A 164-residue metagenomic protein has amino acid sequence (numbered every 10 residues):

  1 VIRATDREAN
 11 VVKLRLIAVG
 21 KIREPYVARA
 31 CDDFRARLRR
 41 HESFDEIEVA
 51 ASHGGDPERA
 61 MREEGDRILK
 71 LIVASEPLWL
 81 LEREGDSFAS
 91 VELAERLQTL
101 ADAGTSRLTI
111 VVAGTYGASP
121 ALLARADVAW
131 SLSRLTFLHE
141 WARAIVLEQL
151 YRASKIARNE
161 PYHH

Functional and structural regions predicted by a protein language model:
V1-V11: Short, Lys/Arg-enriched N-terminal segments with co-localized hydrophobic residues within the first ~10-30 amino acids
A9-L38: N-terminal beta1-alpha1 ligand-phosphate binding loop
L16, W79, A113, V146: Conserved RecA-like P-loop NTPase ATPase core
I22, R83-D86, G114-G117: Short glycine-rich anion-binding loops that position phosphate/pyrophosphate groups of nucleotides and phosphorylated
A28-C31, E58, S90-A94, L123 (+1 more regions): Conserved strand-to-helix beginnings and helix N-cap segments that scaffold or border functional pockets
S43-F44, E48-T109: S-adenosyl-L-methionine/SAH cofactor-binding core of RNA-modifying enzymes
E95-T136: A mid-sequence interfacial segment
P120-H164: Structured adenosyl-cofactor binding patch, chiefly the S-adenosyl-L-methionine
